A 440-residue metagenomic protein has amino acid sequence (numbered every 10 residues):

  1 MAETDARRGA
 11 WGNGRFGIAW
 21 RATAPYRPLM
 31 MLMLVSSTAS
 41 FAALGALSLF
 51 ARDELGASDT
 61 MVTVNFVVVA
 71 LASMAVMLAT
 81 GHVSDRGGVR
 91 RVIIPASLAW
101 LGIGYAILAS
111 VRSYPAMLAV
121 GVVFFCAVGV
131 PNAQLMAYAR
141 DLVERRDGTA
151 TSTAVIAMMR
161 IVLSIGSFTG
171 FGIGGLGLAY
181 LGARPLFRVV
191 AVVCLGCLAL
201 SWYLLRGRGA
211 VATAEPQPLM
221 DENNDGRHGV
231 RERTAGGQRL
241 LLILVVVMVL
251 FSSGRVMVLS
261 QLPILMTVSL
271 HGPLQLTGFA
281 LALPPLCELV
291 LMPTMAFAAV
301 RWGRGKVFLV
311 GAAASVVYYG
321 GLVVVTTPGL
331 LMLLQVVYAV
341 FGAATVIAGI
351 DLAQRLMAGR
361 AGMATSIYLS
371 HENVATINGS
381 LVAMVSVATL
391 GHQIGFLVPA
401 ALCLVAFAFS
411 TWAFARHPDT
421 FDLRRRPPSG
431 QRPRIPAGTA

Functional and structural regions predicted by a protein language model:
A2-Y26, R206-L244, P428-A440: Juxtamembrane intracellular "pre-TM" segments in multi-pass secondary transporters
R15-A70, V247, R255-S269: Helix-loop boundary and gating motifs at the non-cytosolic
L32, P115-F124, Y318, G329-V337: Paired small-residue
V76-V89, L178, L291-R304, V387: Helix-to-loop junctions at the C-terminal end of transmembrane segments in multipass secondary transporters
V92-A106, R188-A191, K306-G321: Structural signature of the two symmetry-related core transmembrane helices
G129-D147, A344-M357: Intracellular juxtamembrane helix-capping segments at the cytosolic ends of symmetry-related transmembrane helices
L291, G305-G349: C-terminal transmembrane helical hairpin of 12-TM major facilitator-type secondary transporters
G359-T389: A late C-terminal transmembrane helix in Major Facilitator Superfamily
